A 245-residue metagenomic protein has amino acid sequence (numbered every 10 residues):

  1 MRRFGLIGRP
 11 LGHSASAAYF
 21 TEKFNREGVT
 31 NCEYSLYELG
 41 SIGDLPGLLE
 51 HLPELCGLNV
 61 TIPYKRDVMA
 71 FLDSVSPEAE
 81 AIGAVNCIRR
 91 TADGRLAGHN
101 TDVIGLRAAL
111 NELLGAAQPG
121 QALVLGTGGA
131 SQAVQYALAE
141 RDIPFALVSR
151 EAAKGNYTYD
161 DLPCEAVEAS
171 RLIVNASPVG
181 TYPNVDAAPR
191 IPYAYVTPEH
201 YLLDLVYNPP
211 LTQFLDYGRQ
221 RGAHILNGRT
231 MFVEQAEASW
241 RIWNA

Functional and structural regions predicted by a protein language model:
M1-L114: Phosphate/diphosphate ligand-binding glycine-rich loop within oxidoreductases
G8, N100-V103, L110-L114, P119-A139 (+1 more regions): Glycine-rich adenosine-cofactor-binding loop
P10, E151, N208: Residues in the short beta-alpha loop(s) of Rossmann-like NAD(P)-binding domains
V60-D67, A130, P178-T181, N208: Short glycine-rich anion-binding loops that position phosphate/pyrophosphate groups of nucleotides and phosphorylated
A108-E112, A223-A245: Active-site capping/gating segments
E140-Y157: NAD(P)-binding Rossmann-fold cofactor-contacting core
G155-L226: Rossmann-like adenosine-cofactor binding region
